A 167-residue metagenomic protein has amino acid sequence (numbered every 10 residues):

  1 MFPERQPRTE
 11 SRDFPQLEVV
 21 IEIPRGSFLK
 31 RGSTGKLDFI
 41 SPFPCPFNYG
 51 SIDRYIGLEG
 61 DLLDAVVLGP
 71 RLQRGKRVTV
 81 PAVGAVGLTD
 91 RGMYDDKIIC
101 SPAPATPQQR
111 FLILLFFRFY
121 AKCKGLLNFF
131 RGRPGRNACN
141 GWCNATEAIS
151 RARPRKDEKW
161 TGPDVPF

Functional and structural regions predicted by a protein language model:
M1-F167: Hydrophobic N-terminal alpha-helices or hydrophobic patches in metabolic proteins across all domains of life
